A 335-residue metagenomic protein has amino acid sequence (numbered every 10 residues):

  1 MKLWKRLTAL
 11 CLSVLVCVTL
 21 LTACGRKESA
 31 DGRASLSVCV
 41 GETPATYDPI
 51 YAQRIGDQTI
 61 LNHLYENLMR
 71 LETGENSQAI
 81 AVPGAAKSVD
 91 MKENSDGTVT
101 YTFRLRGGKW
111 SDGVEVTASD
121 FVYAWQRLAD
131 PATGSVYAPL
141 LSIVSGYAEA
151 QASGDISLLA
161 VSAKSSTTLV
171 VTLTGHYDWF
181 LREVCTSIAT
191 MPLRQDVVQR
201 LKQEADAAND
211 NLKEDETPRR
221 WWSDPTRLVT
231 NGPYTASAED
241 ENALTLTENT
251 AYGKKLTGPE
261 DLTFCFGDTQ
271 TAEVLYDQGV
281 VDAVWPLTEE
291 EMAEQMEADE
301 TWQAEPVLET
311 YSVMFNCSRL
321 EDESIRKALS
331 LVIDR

Functional and structural regions predicted by a protein language model:
L21-A23: C-terminal motif of bacterial Sec signal peptides marking the signal peptidase cleavage site
G32-E42, V99-R104, F121-A124, L169-V170 (+3 more regions): Short, well-ordered beta-strand elements
C39-N94, V229: N-terminal lobe/hinge region of extracytoplasmic solute-binding protein
Q53, K87-L140, V170, E321: Aromatic- and charge-enriched surface segment that lines or borders ligand/interaction sites
T73, Y177, C185-T257, D261: Gly/Pro-rich hinge or "lid" segments in bacterial periplasmic/extracellular proteins
A118-A124, S166-V170, E260-D261, Q278 (+1 more regions): Alpha-helical secondary-structure segments
D120, Y137-D210: Surface-exposed binding/hinge segments that line and control ligand-binding clefts or catalytic entry sites
N242, E248-E294: Ligand-site clamp/hinge motif
